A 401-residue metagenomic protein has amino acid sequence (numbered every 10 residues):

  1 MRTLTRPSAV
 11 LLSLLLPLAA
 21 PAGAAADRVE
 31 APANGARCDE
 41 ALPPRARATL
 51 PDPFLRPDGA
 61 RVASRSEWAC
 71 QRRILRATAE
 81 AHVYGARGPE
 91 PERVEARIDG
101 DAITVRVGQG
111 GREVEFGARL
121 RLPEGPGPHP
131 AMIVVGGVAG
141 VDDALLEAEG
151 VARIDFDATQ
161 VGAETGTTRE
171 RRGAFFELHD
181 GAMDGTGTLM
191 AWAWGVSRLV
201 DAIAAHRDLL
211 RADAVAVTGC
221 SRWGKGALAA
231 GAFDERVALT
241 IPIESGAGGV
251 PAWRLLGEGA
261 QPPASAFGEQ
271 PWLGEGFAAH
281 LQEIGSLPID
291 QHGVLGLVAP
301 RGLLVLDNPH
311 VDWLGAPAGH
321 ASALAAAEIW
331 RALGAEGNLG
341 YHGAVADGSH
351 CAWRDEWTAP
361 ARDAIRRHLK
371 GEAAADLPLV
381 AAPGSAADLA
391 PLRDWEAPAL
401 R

Functional and structural regions predicted by a protein language model:
S8-A19: Bacterial N-terminal signal peptides
L18-D27: Bacterial Sec-dependent signal peptides at the C-terminal "C-region" and cleavage site
A26-G117, L122-G127, A148, E235 (+2 more regions): Alpha/beta-hydrolase-fold serine-hydrolase catalytic core, especially in secreted/extracellular enzymes
H129-A131: Alpha/beta-hydrolase fold active-site loops
V134-A212, G246-L255: Cap/lid segment of the alpha/beta-hydrolase catalytic domain
A191, G195-L199, V217-C220, P242 (+3 more regions): Extended catalytic-interface subdomain
R198-G259, G268, L273: Primarily recognizes the serine-hydrolase "nucleophile elbow" in alpha/beta-hydrolase and SGNH/GDSL folds
P242-V294, G315-A323, I329-E336: Mobile cap/lid helix-loop segments that gate and shape the active-site cleft of serine hydrolases
